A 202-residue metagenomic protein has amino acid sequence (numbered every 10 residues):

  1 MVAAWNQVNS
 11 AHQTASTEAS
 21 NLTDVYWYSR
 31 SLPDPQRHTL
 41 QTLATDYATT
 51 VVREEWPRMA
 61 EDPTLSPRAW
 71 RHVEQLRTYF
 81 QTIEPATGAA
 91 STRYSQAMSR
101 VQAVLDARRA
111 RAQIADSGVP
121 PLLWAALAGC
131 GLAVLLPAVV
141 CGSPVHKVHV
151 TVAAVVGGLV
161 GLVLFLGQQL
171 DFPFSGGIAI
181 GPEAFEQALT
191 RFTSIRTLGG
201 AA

Functional and structural regions predicted by a protein language model:
M1, P33-P35, A60, S143-H146: Short, mixed-charge, low-aromatic patches
M1-S16, D171: Transmembrane signal-anchor/signal-peptide helices with a preference for the extracytoplasmic
N6, D24, Y28, A60 (+7 more regions): Generic preference for well-ordered secondary structure
N9-Q13, T17-E18, T23-D116: Structured inter-helical modules in multipass membrane proteins
A112-A202: Alpha-helical transmembrane anchor segments
